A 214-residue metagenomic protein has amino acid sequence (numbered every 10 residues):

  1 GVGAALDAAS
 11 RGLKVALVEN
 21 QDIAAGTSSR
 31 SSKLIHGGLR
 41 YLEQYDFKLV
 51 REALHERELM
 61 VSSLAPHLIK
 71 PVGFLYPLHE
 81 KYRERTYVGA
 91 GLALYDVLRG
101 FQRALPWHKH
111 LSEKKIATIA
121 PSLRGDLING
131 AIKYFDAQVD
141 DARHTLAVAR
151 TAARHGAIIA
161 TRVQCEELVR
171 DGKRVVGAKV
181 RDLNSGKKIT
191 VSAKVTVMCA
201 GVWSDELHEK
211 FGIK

Functional and structural regions predicted by a protein language model:
A5, A9-S10, T151-A153: Gly/Ala-rich phosphate-binding loop of Rossmann-like dinucleotide-binding domains, activating on the conserved
A9-S31: Glycine-rich FAD pyrophosphate-binding loop
K14, I158-A160: Residue-level detector of anion-binding/catalytic polar loops
K33-I119: Dinucleotide-binding Rossmann-like beta1-alpha1 core, especially the glycine-rich loop that anchors the ADP
A117-H155, G177-K179, K187-V191: Helix-loop-beta segment of a Rossmann-like dinucleotide-binding subdomain
T161-V176: A conserved short coil-to-beta-strand element within the FAD-binding core of flavoproteins
N184-V195, C199: Core beta-strand elements of the Rossmann-like FAD/NAD(P) dinucleotide-binding domain in flavoenzyme oxidoreductases
M198-I213: Flavin (primarily FAD) binding-site architecture
